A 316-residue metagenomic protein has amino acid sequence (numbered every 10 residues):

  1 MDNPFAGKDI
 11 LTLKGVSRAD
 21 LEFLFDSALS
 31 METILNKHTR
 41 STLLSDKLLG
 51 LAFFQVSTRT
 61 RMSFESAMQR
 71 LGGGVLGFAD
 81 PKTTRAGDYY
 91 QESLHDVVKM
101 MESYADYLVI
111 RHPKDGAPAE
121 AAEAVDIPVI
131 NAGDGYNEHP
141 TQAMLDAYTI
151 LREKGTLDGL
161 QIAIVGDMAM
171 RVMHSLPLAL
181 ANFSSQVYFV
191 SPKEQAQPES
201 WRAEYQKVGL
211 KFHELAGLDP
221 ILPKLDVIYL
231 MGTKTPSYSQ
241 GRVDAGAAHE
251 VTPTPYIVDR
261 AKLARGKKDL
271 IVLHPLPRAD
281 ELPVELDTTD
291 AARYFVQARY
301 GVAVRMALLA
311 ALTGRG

Functional and structural regions predicted by a protein language model:
M1-M62, S66: Positively charged, low-complexity intrinsically disordered leader regions
D2, T288-G316: C-terminal helix-to-coil terminal segments
H38, T42-L151, D280-L282: Phosphate/diphosphate ligand-binding glycine-rich loop within oxidoreductases
L44-L49, D158-L160, D269: Phosphate-coordination loops involved in phosphoryl transfer and adenosine-cofactor binding
Q55-A67, R152-M231, P236-S237: Glycine-rich phosphate/diphosphate-binding loop of Rossmann-like nucleotide-binding domains
L71, Y104, A124-D126, F183 (+3 more regions): Short, structured coil segments at secondary-structure junctions
Q206-L286, A291: Rossmann-like adenosine-cofactor binding region
